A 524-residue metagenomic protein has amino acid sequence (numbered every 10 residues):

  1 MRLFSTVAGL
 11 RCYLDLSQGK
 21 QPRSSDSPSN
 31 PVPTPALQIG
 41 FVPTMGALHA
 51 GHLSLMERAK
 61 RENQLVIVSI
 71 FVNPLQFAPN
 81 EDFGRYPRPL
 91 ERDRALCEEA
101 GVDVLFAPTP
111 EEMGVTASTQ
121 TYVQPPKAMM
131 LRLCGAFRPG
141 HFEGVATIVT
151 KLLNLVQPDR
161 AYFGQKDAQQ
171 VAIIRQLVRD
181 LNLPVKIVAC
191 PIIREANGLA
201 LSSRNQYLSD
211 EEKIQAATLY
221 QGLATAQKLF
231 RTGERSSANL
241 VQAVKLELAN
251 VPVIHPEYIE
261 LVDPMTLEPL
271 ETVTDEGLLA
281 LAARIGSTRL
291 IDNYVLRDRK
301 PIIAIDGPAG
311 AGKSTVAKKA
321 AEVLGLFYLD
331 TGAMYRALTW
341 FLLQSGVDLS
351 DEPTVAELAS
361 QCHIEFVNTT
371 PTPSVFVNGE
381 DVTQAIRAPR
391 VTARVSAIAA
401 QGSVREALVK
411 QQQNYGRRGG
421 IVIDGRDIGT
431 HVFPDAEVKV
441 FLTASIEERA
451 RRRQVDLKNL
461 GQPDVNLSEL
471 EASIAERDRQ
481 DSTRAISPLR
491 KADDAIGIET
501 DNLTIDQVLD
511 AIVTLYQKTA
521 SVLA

Functional and structural regions predicted by a protein language model:
M1-T266: Nucleotidyltransferase catalytic core that binds NTPs
P74, P79-Y86, V323-R387: N-terminal phosphate/diphosphate-binding loop that engages ATP/GTP or pyrophosphate donors across diverse enzyme folds
A107, V367, Q412-R418, G425-H431 (+2 more regions): Small-molecule kinase domains that catalyze NTP-dependent phosphoryl transfer to phosphate-bearing small molecules
A172-Q176, L181, T383-I386, V391-V395 (+1 more regions): ATP-dependent NMP and nucleoside kinases share a basic, alpha-helical "lid"
A243, E247-R297: Phosphate/ribose-recognition catalytic cores of enzymes acting on nucleotide-derived substrates
G310: Walker A (P-loop) phosphate-binding loop of P-loop NTPases
K313: Conserved lysine of the Walker
